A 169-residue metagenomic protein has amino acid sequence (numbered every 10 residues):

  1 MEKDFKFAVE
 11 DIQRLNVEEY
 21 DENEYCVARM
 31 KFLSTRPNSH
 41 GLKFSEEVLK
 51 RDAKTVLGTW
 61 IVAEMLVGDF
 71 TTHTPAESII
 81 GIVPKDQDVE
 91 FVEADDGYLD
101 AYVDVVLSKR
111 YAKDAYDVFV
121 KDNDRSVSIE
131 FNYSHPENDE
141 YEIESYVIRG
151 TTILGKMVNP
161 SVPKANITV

Functional and structural regions predicted by a protein language model:
M1-V169: Signature of dsDNA virion morphogenesis modules
